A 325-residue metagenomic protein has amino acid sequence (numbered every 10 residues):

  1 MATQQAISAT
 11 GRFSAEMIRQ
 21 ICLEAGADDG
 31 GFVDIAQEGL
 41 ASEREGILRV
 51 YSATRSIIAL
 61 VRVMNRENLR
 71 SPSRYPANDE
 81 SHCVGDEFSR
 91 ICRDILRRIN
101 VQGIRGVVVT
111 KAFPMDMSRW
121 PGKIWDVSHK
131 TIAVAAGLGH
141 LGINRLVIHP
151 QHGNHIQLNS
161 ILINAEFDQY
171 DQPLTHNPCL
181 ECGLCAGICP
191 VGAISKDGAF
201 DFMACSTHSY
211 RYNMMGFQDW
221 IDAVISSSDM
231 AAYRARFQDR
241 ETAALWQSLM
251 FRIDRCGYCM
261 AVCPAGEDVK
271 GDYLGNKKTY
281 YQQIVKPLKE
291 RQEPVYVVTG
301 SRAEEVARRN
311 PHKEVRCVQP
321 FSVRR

Functional and structural regions predicted by a protein language model:
M1, S42, C92, A223-A232 (+3 more regions): Intrinsic structural disorder
M1-D86, R90-R93: Non-catalytic, usually N-terminal nucleic-acid engagement modules in DNA/RNA processing proteins
A41, C83, E87-E267, G271-I284: Catalytic cores of enzyme domains
L48-V50, S81, E241-Q247, G300 (+1 more regions): Extended alpha-helical regions
Q282-I284, L288-K289, V297-V306: Short, C-terminally biased terminal segments at protein or domain edges
P294: FAD-binding beta-loop-beta segment adjacent to the flavin cofactor pocket
E304-R325: Long, compositionally biased charged/polar accessory segments in the mid-to-C-terminal portions of proteins
